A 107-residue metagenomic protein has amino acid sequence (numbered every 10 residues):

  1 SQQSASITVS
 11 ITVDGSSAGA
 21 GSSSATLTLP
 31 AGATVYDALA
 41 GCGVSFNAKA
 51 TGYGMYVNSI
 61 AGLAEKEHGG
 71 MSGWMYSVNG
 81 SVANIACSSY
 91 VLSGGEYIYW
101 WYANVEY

Functional and structural regions predicted by a protein language model:
S1-Y107: Ubiquitin-like/PB1-type beta-grasp interaction modules and other compact soluble beta-rich domains
